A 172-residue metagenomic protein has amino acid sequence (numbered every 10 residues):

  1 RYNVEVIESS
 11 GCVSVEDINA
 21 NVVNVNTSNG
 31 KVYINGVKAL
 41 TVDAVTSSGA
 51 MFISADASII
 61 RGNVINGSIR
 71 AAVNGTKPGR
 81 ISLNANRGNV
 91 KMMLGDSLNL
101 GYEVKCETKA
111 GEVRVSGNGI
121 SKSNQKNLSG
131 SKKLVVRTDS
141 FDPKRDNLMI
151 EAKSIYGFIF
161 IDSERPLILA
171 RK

Functional and structural regions predicted by a protein language model:
R1-K172: Intrinsically disordered, low-complexity terminal regions
